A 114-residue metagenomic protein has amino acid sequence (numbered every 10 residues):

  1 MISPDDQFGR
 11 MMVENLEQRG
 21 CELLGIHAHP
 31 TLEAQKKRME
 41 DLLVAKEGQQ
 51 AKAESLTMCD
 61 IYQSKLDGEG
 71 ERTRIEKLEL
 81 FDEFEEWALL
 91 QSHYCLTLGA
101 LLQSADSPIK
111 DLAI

Functional and structural regions predicted by a protein language model:
M1-I114: Alpha-helical subdomain
